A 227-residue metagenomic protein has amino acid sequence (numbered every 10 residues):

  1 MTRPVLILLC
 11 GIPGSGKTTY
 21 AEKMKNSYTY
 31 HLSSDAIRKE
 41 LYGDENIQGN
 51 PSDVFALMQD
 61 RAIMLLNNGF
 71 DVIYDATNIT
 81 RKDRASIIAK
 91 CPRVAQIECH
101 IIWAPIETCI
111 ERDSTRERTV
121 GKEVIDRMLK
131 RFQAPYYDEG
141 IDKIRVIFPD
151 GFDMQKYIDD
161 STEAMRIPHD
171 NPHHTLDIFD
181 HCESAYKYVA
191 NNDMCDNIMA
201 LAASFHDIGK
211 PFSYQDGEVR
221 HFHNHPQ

Functional and structural regions predicted by a protein language model:
T2-I7, N68-F70: Pre-Walker A (Motif I) flank of P-loop NTPase domains
L6, C10, S15, I106-K156: Conserved GTP-binding G-domain of TRAFAC-class P-loop NTPases and closely related GTPase folds
T19-F70: Conserved substrate/cofactor phosphate-moiety recognition/catalytic segment in nucleotide-dependent phosphotransferases
T29-H31, I97-C99, K143-I147: Conserved beta-strand scaffold positions in the cores of enzyme catalytic domains, especially in NTP/NDP-utilizing
Y74-I87: Acidic, metal-coordinating catalytic cores used for nucleic-acid/nucleotide bond scission and strand-transfer chemistry
V94-C109: Conserved phosphate-donor/acceptor-positioning beta-strand/loop module used by diverse small-molecule
I158-Y186, G209-V219: Active-site flanking loop/helix segments enriched in acidic
A190-Q227: Divalent metal-dependent catalytic cores for phosphoryl transfer on phosphate-bearing substrates
